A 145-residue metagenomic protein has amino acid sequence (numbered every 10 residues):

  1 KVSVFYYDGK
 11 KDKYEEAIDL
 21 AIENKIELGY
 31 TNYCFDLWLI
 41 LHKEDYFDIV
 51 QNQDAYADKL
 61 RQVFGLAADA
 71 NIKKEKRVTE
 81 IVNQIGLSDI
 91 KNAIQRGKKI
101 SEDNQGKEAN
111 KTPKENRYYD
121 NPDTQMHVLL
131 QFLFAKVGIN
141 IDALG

Functional and structural regions predicted by a protein language model:
V2, G9-G145: C-terminal accessory helical subdomains adjacent to catalytic cores in phosphodiester- and nucleotide-handling enzymes
